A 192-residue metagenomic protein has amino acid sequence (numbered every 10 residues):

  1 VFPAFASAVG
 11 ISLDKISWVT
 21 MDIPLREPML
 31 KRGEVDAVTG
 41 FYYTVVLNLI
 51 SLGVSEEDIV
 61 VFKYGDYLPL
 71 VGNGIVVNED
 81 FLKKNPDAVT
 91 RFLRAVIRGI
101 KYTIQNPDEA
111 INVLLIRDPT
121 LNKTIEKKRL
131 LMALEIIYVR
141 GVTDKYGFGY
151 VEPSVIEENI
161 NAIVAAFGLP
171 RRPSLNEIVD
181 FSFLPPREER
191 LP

Functional and structural regions predicted by a protein language model:
V1-F5, P24, E34, T44 (+1 more regions): Extracytoplasmic ligand-binding site segments that recognize negatively charged/polar headgroups
V1-V19, L47-E56: Ligand-binding cleft/hinge of the Venus flytrap
I11, I16-K31, Y43-T44: Short helix-initiation/N-cap motifs at beta->coil->alpha
A37-E56, I137: A ligand-binding cleft/hinge motif common to bilobed small-molecule-binding domains
S55-L82, V89, L93, M132-Y138 (+2 more regions): Periplasmic-binding protein-like
K84-A166: Secondary-structure end/capping motifs
I156-P192: Conserved C-terminal helix/tail region of periplasmic/extracytoplasmic solute-binding proteins
